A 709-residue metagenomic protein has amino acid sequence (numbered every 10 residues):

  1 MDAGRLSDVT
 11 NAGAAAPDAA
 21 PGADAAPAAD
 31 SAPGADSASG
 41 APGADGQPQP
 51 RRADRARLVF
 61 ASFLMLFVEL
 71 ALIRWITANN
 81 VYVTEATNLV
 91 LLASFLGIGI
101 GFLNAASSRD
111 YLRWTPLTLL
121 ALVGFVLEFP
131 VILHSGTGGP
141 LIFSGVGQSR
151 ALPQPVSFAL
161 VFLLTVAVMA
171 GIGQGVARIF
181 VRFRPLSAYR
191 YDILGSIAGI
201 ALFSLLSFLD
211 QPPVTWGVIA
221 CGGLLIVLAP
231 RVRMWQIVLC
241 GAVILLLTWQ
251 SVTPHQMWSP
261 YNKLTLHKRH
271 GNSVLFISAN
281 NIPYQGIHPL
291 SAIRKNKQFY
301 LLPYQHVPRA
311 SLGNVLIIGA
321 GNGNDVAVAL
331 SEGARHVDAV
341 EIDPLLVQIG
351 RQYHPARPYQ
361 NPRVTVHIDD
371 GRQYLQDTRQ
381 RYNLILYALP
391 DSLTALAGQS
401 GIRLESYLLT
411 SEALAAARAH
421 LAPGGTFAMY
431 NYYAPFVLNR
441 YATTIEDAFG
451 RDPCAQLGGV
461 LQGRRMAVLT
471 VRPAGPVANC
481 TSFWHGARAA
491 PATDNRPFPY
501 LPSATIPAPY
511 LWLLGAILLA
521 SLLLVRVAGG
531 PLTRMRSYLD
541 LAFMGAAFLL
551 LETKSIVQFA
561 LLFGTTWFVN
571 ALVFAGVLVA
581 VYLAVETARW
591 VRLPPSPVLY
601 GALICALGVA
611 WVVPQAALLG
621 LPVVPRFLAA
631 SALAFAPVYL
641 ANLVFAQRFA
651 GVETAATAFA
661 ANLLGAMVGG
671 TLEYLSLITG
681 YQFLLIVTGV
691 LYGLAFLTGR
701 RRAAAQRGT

Functional and structural regions predicted by a protein language model:
M1-D18: N-terminal acidic, proline/glycine-rich, low-complexity intrinsically disordered segments
D8-N11, D36, G40-T709: Alpha-helical transmembrane segments of multi-pass membrane proteins
G13-D18, G22, A26-A28, A32-G34 (+1 more regions): Intrinsically disordered, low-complexity tandem-repeat regions
